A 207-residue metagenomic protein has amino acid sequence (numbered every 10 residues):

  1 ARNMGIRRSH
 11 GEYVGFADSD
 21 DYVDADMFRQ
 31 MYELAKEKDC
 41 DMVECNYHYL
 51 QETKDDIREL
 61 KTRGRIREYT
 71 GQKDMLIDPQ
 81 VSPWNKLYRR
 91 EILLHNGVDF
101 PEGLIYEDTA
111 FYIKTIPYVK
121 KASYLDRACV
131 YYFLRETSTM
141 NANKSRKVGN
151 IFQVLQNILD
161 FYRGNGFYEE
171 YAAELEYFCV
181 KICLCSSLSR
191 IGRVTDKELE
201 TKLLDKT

Functional and structural regions predicted by a protein language model:
A1, E33-A35, T201-T207: Short, intrinsically disordered, charge-balanced linker/junction segments flanking boundaries in proteins
A1-S9: Glycine-rich, basic loop-to-helix element that forms the pyrophosphate-binding segment of sugar-nucleotide handling
V14: Short aromatic/hydrophobic "clamp" motif used to bind/position activated sugar donors
S19-S123, F133-R146: Donor-binding/catalytic cores of nucleotide-activated saccharide and glycerol-phosphate transferases/polymerases
D126: A cytosolic small-molecule/anion-sensing beta-strand core signal
L134-T207: C-terminal subregions of glycosyltransferases and related glycan-biosynthesis enzymes
